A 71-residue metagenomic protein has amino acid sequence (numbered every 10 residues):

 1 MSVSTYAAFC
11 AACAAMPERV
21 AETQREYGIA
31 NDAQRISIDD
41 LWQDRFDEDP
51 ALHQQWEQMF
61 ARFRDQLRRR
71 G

Functional and structural regions predicted by a protein language model:
S4-A7, A11-G71: Compact alpha-helical subdomains of small soluble proteins
